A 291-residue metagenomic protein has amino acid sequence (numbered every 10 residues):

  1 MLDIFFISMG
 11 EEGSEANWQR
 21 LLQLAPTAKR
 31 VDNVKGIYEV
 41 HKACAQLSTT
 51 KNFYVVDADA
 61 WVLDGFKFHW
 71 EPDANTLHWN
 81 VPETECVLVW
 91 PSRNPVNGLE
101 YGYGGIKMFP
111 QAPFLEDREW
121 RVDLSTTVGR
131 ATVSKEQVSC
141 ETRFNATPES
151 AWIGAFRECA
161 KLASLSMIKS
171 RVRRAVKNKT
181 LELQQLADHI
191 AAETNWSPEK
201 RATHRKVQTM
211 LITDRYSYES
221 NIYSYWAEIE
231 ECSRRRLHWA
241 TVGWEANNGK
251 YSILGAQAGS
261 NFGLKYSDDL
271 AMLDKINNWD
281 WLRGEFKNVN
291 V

Functional and structural regions predicted by a protein language model:
M1-Q23, D280, G284, V291: N-proximal low-complexity "stem/linker" segments adjacent to membrane-targeting elements
L2, A25-P26, Q111-P113: Ankyrin repeat (ANK) tandem alpha-helical domains that serve as protein-protein interaction scaffolds, prominent
M9-G13, A60-L63, N94-N97, P113-E116: Short acidic, S/G/P-rich loop/turn micro-motifs used as interaction or catalytic elements
D32-V40: A short, glycine-/small-residue-rich helix N-cap motif at loop->alpha-helix starts within glycosyltransferase
K42-N52: Active-site nucleotide-sugar/metal-binding loop of Leloir-type enzymes
K51-L63: Short beta-strand-to-loop acidic/aromatic patch adjacent to the donor-nucleotide binding site
G65-K67: Acidic donor-diphosphate engagement hotspot in glycosyltransferases and nucleotidyltransferases that stabilizes
D73-V291: Catalytic-site signature of metal-activated, phosphate-bearing donor transferases, centered on the GT-A/GT-A-like
